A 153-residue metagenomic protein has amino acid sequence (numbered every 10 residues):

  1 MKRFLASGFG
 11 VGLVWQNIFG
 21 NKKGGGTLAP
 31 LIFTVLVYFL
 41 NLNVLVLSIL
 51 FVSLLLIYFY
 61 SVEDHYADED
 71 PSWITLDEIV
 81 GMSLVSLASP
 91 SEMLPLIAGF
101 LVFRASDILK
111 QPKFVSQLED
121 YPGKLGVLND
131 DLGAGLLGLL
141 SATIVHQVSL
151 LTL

Functional and structural regions predicted by a protein language model:
M1-D68, I79-L153: Hydrophobic alpha-helical transmembrane segments
